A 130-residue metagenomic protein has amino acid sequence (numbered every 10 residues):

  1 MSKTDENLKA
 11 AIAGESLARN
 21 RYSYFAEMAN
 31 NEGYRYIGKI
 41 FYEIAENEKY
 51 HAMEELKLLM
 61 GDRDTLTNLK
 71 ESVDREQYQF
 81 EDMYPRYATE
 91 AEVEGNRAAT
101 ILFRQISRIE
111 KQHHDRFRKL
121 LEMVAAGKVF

Functional and structural regions predicted by a protein language model:
M1-F130: Non-heme di-metal
